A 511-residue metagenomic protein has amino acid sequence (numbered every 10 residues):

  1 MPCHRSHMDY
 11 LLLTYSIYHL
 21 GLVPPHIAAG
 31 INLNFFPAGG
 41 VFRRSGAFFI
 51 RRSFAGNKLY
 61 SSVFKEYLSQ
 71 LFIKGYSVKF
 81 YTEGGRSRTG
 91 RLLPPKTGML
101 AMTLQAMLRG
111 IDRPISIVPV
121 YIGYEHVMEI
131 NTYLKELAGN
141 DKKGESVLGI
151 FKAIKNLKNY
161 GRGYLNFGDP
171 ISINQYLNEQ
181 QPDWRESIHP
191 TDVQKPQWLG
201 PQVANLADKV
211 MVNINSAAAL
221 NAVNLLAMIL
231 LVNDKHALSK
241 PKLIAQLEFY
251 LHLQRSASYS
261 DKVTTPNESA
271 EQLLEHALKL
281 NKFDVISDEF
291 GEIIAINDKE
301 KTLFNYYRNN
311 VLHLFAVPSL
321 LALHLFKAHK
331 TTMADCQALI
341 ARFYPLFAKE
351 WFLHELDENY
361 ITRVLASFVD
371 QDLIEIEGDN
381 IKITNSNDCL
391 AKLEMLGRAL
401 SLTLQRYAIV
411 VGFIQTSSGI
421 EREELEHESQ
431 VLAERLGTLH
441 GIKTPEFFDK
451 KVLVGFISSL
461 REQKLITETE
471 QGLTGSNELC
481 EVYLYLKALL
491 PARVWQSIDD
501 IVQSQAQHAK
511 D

Functional and structural regions predicted by a protein language model:
M1-D511: Membrane-interfacial terminal anchoring regions of lipid-handling membrane enzymes
